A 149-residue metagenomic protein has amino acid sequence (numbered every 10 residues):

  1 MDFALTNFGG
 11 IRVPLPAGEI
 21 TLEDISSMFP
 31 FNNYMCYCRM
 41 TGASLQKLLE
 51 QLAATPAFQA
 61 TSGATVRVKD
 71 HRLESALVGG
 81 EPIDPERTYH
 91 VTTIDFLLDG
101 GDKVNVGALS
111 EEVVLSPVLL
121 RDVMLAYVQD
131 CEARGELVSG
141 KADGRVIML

Functional and structural regions predicted by a protein language model:
M1-L149: Feature captures C-terminal
